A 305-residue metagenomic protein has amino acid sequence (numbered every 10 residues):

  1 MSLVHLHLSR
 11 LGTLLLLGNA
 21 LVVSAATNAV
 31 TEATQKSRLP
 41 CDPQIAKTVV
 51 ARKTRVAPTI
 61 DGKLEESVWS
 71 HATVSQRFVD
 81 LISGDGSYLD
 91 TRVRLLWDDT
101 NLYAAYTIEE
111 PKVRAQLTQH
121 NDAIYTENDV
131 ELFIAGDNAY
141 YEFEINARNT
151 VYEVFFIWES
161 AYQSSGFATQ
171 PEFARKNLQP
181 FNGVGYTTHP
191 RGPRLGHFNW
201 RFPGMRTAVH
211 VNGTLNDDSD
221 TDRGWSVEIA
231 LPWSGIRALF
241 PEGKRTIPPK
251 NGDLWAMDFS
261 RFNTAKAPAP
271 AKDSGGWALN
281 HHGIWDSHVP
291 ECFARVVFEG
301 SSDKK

Functional and structural regions predicted by a protein language model:
S2-L15: Bacterial N-terminal signal peptides that target proteins for export
L14-L17, P268: Enrichment for repetitive, rod-forming helical segments
L17-S24: Hydrophobic h-region of N-terminal signal peptides that target proteins for export in Gram-negative bacteria
A25-K305: Structural preference for beta-rich elements and adjacent junctions enriched in aromatics
